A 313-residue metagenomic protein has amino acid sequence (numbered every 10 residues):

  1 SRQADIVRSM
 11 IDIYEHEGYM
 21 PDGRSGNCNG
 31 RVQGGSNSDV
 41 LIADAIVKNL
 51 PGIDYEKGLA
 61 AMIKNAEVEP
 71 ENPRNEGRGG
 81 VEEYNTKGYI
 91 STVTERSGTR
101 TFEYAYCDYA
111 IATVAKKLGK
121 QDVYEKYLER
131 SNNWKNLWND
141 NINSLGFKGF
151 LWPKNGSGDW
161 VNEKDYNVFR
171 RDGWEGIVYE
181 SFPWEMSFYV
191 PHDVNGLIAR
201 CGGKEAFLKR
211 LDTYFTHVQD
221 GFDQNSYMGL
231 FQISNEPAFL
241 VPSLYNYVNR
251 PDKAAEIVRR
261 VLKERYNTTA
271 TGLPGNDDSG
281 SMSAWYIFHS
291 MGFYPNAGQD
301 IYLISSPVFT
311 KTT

Functional and structural regions predicted by a protein language model:
S1, I42, V241: Hydrophobic/aromatic pocket-lining and membrane-interface residues
S1-C28, R100, A112, K117-Q121: A conserved hydrophobic secondary-structure block that centers on an alpha-helix together with its immediately flanking
A4-M10, D22-L50, D54-L59: Catalytic alpha/beta active-site cores
G35, D39, N49-T312: Active-site core of glycosidic bond-cleaving carbohydrate-active enzymes
